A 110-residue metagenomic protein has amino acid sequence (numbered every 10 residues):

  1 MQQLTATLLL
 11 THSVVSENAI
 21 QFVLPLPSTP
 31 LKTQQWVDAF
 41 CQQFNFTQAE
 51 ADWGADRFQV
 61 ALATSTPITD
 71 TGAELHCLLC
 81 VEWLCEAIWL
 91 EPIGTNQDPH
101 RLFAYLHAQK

Functional and structural regions predicted by a protein language model:
M1-W53: Negatively charged, low-complexity tracts enriched in Asp/Glu with abundant Ser/Thr
A6, L10-H12, T64, C80 (+2 more regions): Generic detector of low-complexity/intrinsically disordered segments and short hydrophobic N-terminal stretches
N18-P27, F58-A63, T69-D70, L90-P92: Generic recognition of long tandem-repeat/solenoid scaffolds
L26, Q34, Q42, T64-A73 (+1 more regions): Intrinsic low-complexity, intrinsically disordered segments enriched in polar/basic residues
L26-P30, T66-I68, C85, N96-Q97: Residues that cap or initiate secondary-structure elements
A39-C41, R57, A63, G94-D98 (+1 more regions): General N-terminal targeting signals
A49-L84: Short, intrinsically disordered low-complexity segments
E74-K110: Short, compact, well-ordered microdomains
